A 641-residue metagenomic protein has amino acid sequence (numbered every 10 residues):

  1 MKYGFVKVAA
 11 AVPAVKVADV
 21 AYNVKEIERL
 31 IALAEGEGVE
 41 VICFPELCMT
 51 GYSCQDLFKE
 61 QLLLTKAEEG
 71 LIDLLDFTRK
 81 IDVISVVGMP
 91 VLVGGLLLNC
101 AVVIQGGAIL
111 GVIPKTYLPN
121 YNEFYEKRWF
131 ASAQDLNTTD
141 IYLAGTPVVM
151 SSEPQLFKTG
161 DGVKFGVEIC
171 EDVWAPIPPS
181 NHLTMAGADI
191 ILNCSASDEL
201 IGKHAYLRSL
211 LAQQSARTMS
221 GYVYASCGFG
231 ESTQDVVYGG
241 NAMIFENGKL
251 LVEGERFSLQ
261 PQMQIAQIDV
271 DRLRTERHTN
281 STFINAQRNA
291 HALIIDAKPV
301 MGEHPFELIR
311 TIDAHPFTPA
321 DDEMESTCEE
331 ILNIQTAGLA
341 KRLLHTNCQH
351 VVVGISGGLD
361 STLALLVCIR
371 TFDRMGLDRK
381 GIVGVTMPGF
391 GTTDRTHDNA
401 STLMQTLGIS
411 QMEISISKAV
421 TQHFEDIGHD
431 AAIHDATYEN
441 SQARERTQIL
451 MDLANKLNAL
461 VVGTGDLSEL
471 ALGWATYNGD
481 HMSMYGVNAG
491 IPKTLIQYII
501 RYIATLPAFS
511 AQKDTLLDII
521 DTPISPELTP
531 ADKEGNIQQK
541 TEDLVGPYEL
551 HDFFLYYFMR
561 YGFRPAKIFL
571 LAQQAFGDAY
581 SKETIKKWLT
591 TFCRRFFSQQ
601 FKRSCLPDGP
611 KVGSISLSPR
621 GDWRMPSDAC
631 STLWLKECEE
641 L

Functional and structural regions predicted by a protein language model:
M1-G354, R370-R379, T406: Enzyme catalytic cores with a strong preference for nitrogen-chemistry domains
K7, N23, D161, T218-S220 (+4 more regions): ATP/NTP-dependent adenylation/nucleotidyl-transfer catalytic domains that generate, transfer, or process NMP-activated
